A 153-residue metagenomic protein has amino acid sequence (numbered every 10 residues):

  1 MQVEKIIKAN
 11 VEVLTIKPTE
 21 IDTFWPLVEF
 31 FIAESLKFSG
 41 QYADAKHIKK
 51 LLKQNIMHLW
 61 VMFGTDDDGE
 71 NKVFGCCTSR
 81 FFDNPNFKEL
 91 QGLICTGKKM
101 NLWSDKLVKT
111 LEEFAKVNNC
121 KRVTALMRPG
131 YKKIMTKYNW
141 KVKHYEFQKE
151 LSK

Functional and structural regions predicted by a protein language model:
M1-A43: Short amphipathic alpha-helix that is part of the acyltransferase structural core
K5-K8, L52-Q54, N71, N84 (+2 more regions): A generic structural signal for short, solvent-exposed coil/turn residues that cap or connect secondary-structure
F31-E34, Y42-A43, N71, N84-I94 (+2 more regions): Long, low-complexity, intrinsically disordered polar/charged segments
S39-V61: Active-site rim helix/loop that mediates acceptor-substrate recognition in acyltransferases
K49-K50, R80-D83, E113: Short, flexible, glycine/charge-rich loop motifs used to bind or transfer phosphoryl groups or to couple energy/partner
Q54-M100: Conserved donor-binding loop and adjoining core beta-sheet/short helix segment in diverse acyl/aminoacyl transferases
P85-T136: Acyl-donor binding region in acyl/amide transferases
A125-P129, K133-K153: Active-site/acyl-donor-binding loops of N-acyltransferases
